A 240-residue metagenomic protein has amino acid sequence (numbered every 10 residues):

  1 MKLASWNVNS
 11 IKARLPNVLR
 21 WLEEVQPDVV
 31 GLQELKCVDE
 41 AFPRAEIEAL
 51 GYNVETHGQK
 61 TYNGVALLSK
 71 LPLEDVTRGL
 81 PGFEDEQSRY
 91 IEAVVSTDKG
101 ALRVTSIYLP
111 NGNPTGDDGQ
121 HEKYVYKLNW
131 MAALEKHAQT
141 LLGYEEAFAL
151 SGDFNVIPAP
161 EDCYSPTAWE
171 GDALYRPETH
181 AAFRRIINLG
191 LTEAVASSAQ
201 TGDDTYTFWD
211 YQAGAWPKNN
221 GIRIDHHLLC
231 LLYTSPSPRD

Functional and structural regions predicted by a protein language model:
M1-S10, A101-G116, Q120: Active-site-proximal beta-strand elements of phosphoester/diester hydrolases
K2-I11, W21, V25, D39-V54: Internal alpha/beta domain cores that form substrate/cofactor-binding pockets in large enzymes and binding proteins
W6-N7, L22-E40, V104, H137-P160 (+2 more regions): Active-site beta-strand/loop signature of hydrolases that rely on acidic residues for catalysis
L35-V38, F42-P114: Structured beta-strand-rich core segments of catalytic domains in phosphoester-bond hydrolases
L50-G51, W130-I224: Metal-dependent phosphoesterases centered on the DNase I-like endonuclease/exonuclease/phosphatase
T61-V76, D203, G214-L232: Conserved beta strand-loop-helix elements of the APE1-like EEP
P81, N111-M131, W169-G171: Surface-exposed cleft-lining segments at the edges of enzyme active sites
Y233-D240: Conserved small/polar residues in nucleotide/adenosyl-binding loops
